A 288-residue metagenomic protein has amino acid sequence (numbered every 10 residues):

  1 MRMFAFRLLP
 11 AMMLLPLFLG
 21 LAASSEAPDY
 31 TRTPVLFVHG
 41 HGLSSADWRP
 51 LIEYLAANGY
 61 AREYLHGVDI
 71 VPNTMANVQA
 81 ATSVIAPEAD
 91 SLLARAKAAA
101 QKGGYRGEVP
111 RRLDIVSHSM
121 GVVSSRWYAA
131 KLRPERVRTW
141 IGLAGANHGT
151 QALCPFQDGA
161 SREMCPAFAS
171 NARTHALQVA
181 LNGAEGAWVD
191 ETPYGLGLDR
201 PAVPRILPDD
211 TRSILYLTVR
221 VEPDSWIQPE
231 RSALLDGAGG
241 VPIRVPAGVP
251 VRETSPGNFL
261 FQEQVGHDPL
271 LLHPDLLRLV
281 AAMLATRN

Functional and structural regions predicted by a protein language model:
M1-R7: Positively charged n-region of N-terminal signal peptides that target proteins for export
L9-G20: Bacterial N-terminal signal peptides
A22-S25: Boundary at the C-terminal end of the N-terminal hydrophobic targeting segment
D29-R112: Active-site catalytic motif of lipid deacylating hydrolases and related acyltransferases
V38-H41, H118-S119, G145, V221: Glycine-rich His-Gly loop
P50, W127-K131: Active-site signature of alpha/beta-hydrolase-fold catalytic machinery across serine- and Asp/Cys-nucleophile hydrolases
S83-D90, A130-N288: Helical cap/lid subdomain of alpha/beta-hydrolase-fold lipid enzymes that gates access to the catalytic pocket
V116-G121, S125: Gly/Ala-rich beta-loop-alpha elbow adjacent to hydrolase catalytic centers
